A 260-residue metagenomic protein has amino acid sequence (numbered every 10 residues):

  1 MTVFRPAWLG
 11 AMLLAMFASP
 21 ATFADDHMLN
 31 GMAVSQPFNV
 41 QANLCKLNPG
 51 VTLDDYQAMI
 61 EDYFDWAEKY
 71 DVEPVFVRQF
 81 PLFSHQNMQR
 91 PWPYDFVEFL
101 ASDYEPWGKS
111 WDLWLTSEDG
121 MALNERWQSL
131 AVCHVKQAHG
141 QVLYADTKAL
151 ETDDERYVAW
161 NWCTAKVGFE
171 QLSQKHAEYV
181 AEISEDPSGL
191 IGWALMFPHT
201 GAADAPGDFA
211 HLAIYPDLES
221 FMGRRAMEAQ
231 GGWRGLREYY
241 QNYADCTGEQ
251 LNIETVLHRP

Functional and structural regions predicted by a protein language model:
M1-G10: Bacterial N-terminal signal peptides that target proteins for export
A18-S19: N-terminal signal peptide c-region/cleavage motif recognized by signal peptidases
F23-P260: Short S/T/G/P-rich N-terminal loop/turn motif that feeds into the first structured element of a domain
